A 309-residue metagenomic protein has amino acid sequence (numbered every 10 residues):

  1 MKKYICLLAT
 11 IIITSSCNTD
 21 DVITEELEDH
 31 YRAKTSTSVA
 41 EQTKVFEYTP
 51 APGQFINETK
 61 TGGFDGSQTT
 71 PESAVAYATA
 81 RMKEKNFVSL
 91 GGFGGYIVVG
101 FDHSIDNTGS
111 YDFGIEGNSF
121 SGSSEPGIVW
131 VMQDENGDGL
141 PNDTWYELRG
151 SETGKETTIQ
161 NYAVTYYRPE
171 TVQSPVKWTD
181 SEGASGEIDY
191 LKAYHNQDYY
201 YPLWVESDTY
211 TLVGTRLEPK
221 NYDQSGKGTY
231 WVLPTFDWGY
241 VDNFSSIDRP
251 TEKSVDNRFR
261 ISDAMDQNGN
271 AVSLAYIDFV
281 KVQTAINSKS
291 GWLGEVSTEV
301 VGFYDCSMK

Functional and structural regions predicted by a protein language model:
K2-L7: Sec-dependent signal peptide recognition, specifically the positively charged N-region followed immediately by
I13-S16: C-terminal motif of bacterial Sec signal peptides marking the signal peptidase cleavage site
N18-D21: Bacterial signal peptide processing site
I23-E125, R149-K309: A domain-level signal for the mature, folded cores of soluble proteins
G127, T144-Y146: Short beta-strand segments
W130-D134: Predominantly extracellular/luminal cell-surface or secreted proteins
E135-T144: Acidic, glycine-anchored loop motifs typical of Ca2+
